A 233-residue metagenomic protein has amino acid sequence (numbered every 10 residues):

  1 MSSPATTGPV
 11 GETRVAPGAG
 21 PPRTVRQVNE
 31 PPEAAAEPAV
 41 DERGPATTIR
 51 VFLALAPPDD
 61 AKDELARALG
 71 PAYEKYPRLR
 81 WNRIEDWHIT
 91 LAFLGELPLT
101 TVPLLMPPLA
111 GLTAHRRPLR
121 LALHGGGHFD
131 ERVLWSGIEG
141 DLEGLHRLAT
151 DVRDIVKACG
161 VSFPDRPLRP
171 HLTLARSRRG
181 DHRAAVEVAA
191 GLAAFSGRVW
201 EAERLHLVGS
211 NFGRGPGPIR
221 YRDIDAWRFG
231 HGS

Functional and structural regions predicted by a protein language model:
S2-S233: Histidine-dependent nucleotide/RNA phosphoesterase domain, centered on the 2H-phosphoesterase fold with its duplicated
